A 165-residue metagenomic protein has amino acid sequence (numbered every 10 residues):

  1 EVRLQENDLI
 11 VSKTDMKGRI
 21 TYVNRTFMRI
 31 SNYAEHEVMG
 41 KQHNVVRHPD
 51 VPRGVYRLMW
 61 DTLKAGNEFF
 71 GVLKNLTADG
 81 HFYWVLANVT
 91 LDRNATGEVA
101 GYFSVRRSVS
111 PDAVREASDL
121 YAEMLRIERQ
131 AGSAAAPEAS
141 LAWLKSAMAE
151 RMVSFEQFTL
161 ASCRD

Functional and structural regions predicted by a protein language model:
E1-R126: Sensory/regulatory domains in signal-transduction proteins
T96-E156, C163-R164: Sensory coupling linkers of modular signal transduction proteins
